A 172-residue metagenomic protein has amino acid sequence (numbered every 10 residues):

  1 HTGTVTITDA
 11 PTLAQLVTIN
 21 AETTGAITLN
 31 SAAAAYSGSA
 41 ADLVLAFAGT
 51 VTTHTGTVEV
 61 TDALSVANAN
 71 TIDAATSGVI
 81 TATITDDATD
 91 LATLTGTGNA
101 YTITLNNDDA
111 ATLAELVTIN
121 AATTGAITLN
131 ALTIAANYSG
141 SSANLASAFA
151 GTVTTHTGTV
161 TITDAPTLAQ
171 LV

Functional and structural regions predicted by a protein language model:
H1-V172: General marker for long, soluble alpha-helical cores
